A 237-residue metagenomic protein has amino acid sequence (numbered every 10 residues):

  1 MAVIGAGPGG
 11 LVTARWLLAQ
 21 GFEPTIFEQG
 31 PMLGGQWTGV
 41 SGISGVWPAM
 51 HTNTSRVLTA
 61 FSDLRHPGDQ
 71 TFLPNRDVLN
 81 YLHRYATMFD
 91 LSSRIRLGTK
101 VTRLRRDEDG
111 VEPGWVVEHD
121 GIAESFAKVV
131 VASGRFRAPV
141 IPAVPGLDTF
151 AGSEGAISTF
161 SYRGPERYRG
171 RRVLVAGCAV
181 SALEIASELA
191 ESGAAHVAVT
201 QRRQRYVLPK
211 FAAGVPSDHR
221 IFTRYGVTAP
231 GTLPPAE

Functional and structural regions predicted by a protein language model:
A2-L33, I122-E124, V129-E237: Rossmann-like dinucleotide-binding core of oxidoreductases
V3, P8-S92, Q201-P209: Beta1-alpha1 glycine-rich phosphate/pyrophosphate-binding loop at the start of Rossmann-like nucleotide-binding domains
I43, E112, F150-S153: Intrinsically disordered, low-complexity segments enriched in small/polar residues
W47, K100-V101, A138, A194: A broad structural signal for short, well-ordered beta-strand segments within beta-sheet-rich domains
S55, E112-G114, G170: A structure-centric signal for secondary-structure junctions around beta-strands
L58, G114, E154: A residue-level signal for beta-strand positions that form part of recognition/binding surfaces within mature
S62-R65, T99, R105, F160-S161 (+1 more regions): Residues at the C-termini of beta-strands that transition into short coil/loop
G68-R137: Feature captures the FAD/FMN-dependent oxidoreductase FAD-binding
